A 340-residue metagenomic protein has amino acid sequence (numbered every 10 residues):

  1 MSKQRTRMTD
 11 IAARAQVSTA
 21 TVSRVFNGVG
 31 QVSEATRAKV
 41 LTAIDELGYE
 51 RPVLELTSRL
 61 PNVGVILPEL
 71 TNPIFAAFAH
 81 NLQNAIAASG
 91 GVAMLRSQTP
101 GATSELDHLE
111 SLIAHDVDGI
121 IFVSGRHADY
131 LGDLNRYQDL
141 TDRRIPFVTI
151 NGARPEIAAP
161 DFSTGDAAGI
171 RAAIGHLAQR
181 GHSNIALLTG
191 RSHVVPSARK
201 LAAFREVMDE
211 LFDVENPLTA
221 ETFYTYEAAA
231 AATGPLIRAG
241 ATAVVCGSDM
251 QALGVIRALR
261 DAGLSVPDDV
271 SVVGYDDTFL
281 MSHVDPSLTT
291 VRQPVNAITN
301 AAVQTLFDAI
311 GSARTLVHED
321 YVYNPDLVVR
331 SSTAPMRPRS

Functional and structural regions predicted by a protein language model:
M1-L60, R337-S340: N-terminal helix-turn-helix DNA-binding module of bacterial transcription factors
K3-R7, L41-H80, S89, P100 (+1 more regions): N-terminal helix-turn-helix/winged-helix DNA-binding helices and compositionally similar short basic alpha-helical
I86-S97, L187, R205-E227: Short beta-strand elements in bilobed, periplasmic/extracellular small-molecule ligand-binding domains
V117-R126, A186-L188, T219, I237-S248 (+1 more regions): Periplasmic-binding protein-like
V123-A172, M250, D276-L288: Flexible loop/hinge segments that line or gate small-molecule binding clefts
A158-L187, Y226-P235, Q293-G311: Hydrophobic alpha-helical segments within soluble ligand-binding/sensing domains
R171-F212, T219, H318-T333: An alpha-beta-alpha
P235-S340: Flexible loop/turn connectors
